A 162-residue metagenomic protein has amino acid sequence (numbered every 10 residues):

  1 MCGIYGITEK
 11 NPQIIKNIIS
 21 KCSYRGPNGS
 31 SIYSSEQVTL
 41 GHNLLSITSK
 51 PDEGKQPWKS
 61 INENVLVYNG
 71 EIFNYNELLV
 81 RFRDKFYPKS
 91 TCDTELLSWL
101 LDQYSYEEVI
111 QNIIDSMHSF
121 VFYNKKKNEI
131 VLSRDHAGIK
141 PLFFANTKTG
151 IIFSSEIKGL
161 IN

Functional and structural regions predicted by a protein language model:
M1-N162: Cysteine-centered catalytic environments shared across enzyme families
